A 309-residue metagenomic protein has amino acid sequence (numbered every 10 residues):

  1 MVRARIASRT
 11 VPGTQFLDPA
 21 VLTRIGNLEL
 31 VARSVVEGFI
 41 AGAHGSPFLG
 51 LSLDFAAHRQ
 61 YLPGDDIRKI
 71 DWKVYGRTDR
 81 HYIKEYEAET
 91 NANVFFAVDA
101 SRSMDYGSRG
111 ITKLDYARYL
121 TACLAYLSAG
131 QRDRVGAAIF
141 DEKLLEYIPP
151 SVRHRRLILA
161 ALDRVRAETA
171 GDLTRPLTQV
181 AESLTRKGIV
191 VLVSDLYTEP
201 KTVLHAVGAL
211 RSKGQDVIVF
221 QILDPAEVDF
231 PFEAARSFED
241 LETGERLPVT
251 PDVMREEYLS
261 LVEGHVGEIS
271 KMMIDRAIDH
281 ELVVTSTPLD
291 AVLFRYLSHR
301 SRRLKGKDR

Functional and structural regions predicted by a protein language model:
M1-V152, I189-S194, E199-H205, A209 (+3 more regions): An amphipathic, basic-hydrophobic helix/alpha-beta surface used to engage anionic, phosphate-rich ligands or surfaces
I139, Q221, L282-V284: Residue-level recognition of beta-strand->loop/alpha-helix junctions
R153-R156, L210, A235-F238, H299-R300: Short, hinge-like loop/turn segments at secondary-structure boundaries
H154-G188, P200-K201, L223-D224: Von Willebrand factor
L177-A181, T185, I189-V193, Y197-T202 (+3 more regions): C-terminal functional segments of enzyme domains
D229-G267: SAM-dependent methyltransferase
E268-H299: Conserved, well-ordered alpha-helix/loop/beta-strand core segments that scaffold catalytic motifs
